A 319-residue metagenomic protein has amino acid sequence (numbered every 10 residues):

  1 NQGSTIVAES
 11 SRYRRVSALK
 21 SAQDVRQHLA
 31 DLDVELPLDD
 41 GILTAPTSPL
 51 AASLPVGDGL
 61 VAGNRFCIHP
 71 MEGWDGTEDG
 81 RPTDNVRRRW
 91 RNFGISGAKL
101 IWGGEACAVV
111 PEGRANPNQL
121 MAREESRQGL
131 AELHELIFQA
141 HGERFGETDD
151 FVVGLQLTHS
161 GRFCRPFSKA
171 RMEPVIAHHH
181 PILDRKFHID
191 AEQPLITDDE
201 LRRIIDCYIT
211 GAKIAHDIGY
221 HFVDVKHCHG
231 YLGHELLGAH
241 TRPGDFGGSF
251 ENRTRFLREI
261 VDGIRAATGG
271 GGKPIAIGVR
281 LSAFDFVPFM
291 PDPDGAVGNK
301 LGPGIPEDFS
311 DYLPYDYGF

Functional and structural regions predicted by a protein language model:
N1-F319: Flavin-dependent oxidoreductase catalytic cores
